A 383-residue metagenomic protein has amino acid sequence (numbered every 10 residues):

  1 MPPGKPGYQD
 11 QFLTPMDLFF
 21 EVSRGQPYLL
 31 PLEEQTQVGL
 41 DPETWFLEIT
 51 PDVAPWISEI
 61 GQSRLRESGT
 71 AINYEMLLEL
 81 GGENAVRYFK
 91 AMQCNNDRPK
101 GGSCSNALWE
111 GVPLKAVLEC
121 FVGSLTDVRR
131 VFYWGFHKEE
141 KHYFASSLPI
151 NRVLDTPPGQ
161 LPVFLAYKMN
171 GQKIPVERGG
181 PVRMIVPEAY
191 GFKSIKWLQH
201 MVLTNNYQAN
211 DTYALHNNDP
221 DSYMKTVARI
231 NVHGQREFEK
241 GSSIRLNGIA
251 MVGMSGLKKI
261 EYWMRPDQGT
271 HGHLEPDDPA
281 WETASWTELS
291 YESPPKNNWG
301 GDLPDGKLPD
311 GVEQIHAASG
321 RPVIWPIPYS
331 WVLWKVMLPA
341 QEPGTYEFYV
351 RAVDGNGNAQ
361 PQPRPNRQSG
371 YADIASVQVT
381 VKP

Functional and structural regions predicted by a protein language model:
M1-S330, A340-Y346, R351-V353, A359-P383: N-terminal intrinsically disordered, low-complexity segments enriched in P/E/S/T
V332-V336: Short strand-edge motifs at loop-to-beta-strand transitions and within beta-strands of extracellular beta-rich domains
